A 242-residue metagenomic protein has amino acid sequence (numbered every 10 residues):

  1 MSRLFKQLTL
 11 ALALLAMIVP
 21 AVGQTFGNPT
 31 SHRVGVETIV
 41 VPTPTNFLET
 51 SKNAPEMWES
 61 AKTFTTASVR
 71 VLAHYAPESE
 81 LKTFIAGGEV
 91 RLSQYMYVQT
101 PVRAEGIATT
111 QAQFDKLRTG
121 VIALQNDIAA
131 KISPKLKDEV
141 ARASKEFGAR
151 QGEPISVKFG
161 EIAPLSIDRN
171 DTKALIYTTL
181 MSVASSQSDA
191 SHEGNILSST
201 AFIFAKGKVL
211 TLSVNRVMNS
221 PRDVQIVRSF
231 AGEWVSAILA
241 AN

Functional and structural regions predicted by a protein language model:
M1-Q7: Positively charged n-region of N-terminal signal peptides that target proteins for export
T9-P20: Bacterial N-terminal signal peptides
A21-T25: Boundary at the C-terminal end of the N-terminal hydrophobic targeting segment
E37-P55: Proline-anchored loop/turn motifs at beta-strand termini and strand-loop-strand connectors
N53-F64: Short acidic, Gly/Pro-enriched loop/turn segments at secondary-structure junctions
K62-S188: Conserved polar/disulfide-associated segments of primarily extracytoplasmic proteins
G194-A205: Short, surface-exposed beta-strand/loop micro-motifs that present aromatic residues
G207-N242: Surface-exposed amphipathic alpha-helical segments
